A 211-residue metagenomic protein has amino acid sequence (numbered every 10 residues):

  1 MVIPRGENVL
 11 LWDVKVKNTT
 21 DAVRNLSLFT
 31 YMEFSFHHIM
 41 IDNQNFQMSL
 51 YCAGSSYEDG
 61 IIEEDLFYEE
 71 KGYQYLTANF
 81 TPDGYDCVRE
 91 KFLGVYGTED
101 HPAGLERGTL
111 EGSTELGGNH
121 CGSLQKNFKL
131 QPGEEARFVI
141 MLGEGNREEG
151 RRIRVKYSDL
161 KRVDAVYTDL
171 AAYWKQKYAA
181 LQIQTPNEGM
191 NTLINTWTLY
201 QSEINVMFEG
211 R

Functional and structural regions predicted by a protein language model:
M1-R107, G122-L124, E149-A180, N187: Polysaccharide-binding surfaces and accessory modules of carbohydrate-active proteins
M1-V2, E111-E115, Q125-L130: Beta-strand-rich interaction surfaces with strong enrichment in secreted/lumenal proteins
L10-W12, L28, C121-L124, I140-L142 (+2 more regions): Long, contiguous hydrophobic alpha-helical segments, chiefly transmembrane helices and signal peptides
T20, M32-F34, A136, E144-E148 (+1 more regions): Short loop/turn segments at secondary-structure transitions that flank enzyme active sites
R24-L26, F128-N146: Short Pro-Gly-centered flexible turn/kink motifs
S113-C121, E134, K175-R211: Substrate-binding groove/exosite segments of carbohydrate-active enzymes
